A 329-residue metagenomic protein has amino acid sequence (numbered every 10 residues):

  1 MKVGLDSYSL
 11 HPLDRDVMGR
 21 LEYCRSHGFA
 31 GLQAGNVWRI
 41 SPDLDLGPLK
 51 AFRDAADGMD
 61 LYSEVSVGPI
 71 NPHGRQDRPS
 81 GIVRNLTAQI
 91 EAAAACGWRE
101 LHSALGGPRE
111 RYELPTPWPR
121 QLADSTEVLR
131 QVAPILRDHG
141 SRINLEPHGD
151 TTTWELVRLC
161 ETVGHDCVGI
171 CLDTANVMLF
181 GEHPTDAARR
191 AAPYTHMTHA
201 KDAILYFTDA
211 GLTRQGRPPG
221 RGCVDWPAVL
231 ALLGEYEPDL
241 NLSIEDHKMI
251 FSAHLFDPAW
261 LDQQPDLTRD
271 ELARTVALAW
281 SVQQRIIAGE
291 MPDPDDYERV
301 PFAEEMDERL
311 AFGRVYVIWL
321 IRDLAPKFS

Functional and structural regions predicted by a protein language model:
M1-G4, A56: N-terminal amphipathic alpha-helix/helix-capping segment at the start of soluble metabolic enzymes
K2, V17-R25, T153-C167, M178-S329: Histidine-acidic metal/acid-base catalytic patches
V3-Y8, L32-A34, L61-V67, L101-S103 (+4 more regions): Hydrophobic faces of well-ordered beta-strands that scaffold small-molecule active sites in alpha/beta enzyme cores
D6-L10, G35-R39, G68-P72, G106-P108 (+5 more regions): Active-site beta-loop-alpha junctions enriched in small/polar residues
D16-G19, D43-A51, D77-A88, E113-E127 (+3 more regions): Alpha-helix N-cap and loop-to-helix initiation/capping positions
V17-W38, A92-E100: Catalytic domains of carbohydrate-active enzymes, especially glycoside hydrolases
Q33-D57, L105-E113: Glycine-rich, proline-tolerant flexible connector loops at the mouths of alpha/beta enzymes
D57-G58, Y62, R75-G169: Active-site acidic/histidine proton-transfer and metal-coordination neighborhood in alpha/beta enzyme cores
